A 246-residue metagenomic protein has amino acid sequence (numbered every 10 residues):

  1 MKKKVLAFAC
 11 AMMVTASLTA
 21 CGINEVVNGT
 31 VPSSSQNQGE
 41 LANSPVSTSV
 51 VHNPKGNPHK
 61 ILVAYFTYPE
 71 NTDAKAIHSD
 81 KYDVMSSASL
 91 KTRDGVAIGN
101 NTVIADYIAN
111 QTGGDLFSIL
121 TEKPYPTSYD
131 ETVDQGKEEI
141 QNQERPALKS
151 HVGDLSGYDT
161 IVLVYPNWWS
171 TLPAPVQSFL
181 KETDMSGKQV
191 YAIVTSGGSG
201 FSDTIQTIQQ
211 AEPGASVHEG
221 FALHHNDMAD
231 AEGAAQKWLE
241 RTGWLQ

Functional and structural regions predicted by a protein language model:
M1-V5: Positively charged n-region of N-terminal signal peptides that target proteins for export
S17-A20: C-terminal motif of bacterial Sec signal peptides marking the signal peptidase cleavage site
G22-Y158, E240-Q246: N-terminal beta1-alpha1-beta2 submodule of the flavodoxin-like/Rossmannoid cofactor-binding fold
L62-A64, L116-S118, L163-V164, Y191-V194 (+1 more regions): Structural recognition of the beta-strand scaffold that forms the well-ordered cores of secreted hydrolase catalytic
A88-I98, L163-P166, Y191-G197, A222-H225: Second-shell loop/turn segments in exported
T102-D106, N110, A174, Q206 (+2 more regions): Solvent-exposed, polar/charged alpha-helical surfaces in well-ordered, non-transmembrane soluble domains, broadly
S128-P213: Helix-loop-strand module that forms the ligand-binding subsite of alpha/beta enzymes
S216-Q246: Glycine-rich phosphate/pyrophosphate-binding loop and the adjoining helix
